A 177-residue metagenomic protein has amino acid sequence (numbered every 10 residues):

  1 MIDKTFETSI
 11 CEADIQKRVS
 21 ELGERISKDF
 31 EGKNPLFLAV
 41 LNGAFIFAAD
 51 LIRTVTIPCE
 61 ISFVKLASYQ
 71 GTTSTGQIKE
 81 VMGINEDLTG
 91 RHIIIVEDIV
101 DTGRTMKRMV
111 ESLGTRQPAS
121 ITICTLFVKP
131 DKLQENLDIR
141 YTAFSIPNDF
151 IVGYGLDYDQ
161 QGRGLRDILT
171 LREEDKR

Functional and structural regions predicted by a protein language model:
M1-R177: PRPP-associated nucleotide enzymes
